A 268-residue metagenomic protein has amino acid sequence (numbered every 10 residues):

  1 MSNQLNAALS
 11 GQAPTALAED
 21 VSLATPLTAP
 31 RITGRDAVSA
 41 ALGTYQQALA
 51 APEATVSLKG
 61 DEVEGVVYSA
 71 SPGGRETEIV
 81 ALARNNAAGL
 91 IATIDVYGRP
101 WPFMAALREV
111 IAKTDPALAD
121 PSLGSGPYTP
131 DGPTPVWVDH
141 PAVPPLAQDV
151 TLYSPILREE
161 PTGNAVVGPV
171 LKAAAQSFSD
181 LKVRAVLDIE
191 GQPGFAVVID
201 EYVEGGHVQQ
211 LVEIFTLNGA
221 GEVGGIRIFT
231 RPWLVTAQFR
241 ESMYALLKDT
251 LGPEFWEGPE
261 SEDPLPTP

Functional and structural regions predicted by a protein language model:
M1-P268: C-terminal and inter-domain tail/linker signature
